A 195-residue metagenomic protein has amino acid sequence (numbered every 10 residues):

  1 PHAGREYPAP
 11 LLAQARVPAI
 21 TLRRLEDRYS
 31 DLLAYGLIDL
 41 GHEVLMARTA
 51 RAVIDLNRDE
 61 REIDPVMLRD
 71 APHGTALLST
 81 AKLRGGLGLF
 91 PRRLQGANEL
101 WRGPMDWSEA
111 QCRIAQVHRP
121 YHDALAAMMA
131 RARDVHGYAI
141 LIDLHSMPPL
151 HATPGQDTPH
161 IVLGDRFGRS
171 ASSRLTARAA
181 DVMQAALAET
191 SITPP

Functional and structural regions predicted by a protein language model:
P1-L141, S146-P195: N-terminal catalytic or cofactor-binding beta/alpha core of small enzyme domains
